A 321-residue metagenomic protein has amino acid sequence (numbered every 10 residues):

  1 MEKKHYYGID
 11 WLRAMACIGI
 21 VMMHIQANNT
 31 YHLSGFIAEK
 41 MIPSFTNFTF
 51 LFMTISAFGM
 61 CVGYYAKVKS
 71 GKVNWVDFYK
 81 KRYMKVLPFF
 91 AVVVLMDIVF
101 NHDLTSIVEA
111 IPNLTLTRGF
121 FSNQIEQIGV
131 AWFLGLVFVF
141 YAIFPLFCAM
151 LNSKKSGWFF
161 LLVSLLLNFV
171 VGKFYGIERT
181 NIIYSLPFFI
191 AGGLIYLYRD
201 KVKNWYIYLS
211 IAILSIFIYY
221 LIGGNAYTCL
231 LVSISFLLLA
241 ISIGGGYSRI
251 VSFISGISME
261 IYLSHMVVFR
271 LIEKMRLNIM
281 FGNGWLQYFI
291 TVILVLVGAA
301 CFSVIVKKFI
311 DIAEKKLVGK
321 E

Functional and structural regions predicted by a protein language model:
M1-F169, I257, I279-E321: Membrane-cytosol interface segments of multi-pass membrane proteins, especially ER/Golgi lipid-handling enzymes
I37-T49, N123-L136, V171-A191, I216-L237 (+2 more regions): Interfacial loop-to-helix transition and helix-capping segments at the boundaries of transmembrane helices
S56-G59, A142, I190-L197, I234-L239: Specific aromatic-rich, kink-prone transmembrane helix
D97-N101, P145-N152, N168-G176, I195 (+2 more regions): Hydrophobic alpha-helical transmembrane segments
S106-E109, K155-F159, I177-S185, K203-L209 (+1 more regions): Short, aromatic-rich membrane-interface segments at the entry and exit of alpha-helical transmembrane domains
A110-P112, G135, S164, Y208-F217 (+2 more regions): Small-residue hotspots
M150-L165, A191-F217: Hydrophobic alpha-helical segments of polytopic membrane proteins
S215-E314: Alpha-helical transmembrane segments of multi-pass integral membrane proteins
